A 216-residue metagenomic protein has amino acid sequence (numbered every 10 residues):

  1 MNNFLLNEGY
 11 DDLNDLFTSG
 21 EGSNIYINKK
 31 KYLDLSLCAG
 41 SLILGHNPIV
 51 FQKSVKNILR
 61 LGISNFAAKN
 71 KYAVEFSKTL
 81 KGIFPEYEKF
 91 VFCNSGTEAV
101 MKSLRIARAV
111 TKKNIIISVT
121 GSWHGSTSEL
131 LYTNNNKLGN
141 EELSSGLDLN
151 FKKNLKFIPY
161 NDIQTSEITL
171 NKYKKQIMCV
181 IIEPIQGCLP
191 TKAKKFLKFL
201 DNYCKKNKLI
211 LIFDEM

Functional and structural regions predicted by a protein language model:
M1-E21, I25, I158: Active-site-adjacent loop/helix segments that line or gate small-molecule/cofactor pockets in enzymes
F4, K31-K113: Glycine-rich loop-to-alpha-helix module at the N-terminal edge of alpha/beta enzyme cores
N24, K30-K31: Residue-level signal for well-ordered, solvent-exposed loop/turn and beta-edge residues enriched in charged/polar side
I25, T191-M216: Catalytic PLP-binding core of fold-type I/II PLP enzymes
K30, C179, I210-L211: Hydrophobic "anchor" residues on beta-strands that sit immediately upstream of conserved functional sites
L33, I182, F213-E215: Active-site flanking residues adjacent to catalytic metal/cofactor-binding acidic residues
K78-Q176: PLP-dependent aspartate aminotransferase-fold enzymes
Q176-P190: Short acidic, glycine-rich surface-loop motifs adjacent to enzyme active sites
